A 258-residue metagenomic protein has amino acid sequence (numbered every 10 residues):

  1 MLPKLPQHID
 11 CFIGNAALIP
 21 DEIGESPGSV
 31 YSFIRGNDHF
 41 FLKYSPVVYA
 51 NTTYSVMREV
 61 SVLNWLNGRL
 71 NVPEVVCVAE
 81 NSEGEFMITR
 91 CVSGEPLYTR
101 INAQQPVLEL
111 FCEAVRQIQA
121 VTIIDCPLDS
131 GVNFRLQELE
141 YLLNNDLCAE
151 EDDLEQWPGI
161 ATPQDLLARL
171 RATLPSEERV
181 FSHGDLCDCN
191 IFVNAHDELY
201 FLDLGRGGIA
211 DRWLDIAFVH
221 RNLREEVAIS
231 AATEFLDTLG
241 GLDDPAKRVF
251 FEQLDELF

Functional and structural regions predicted by a protein language model:
L2-C11, Q117-H183: An alpha-helical support segment within catalytic cores of ATP-dependent transferases
F12-D21: Conserved N-terminal boundary motif of the eukaryotic protein kinase catalytic domain
D21-I23, P27-L128, S176: ATP-binding pocket architecture of kinase catalytic cores
P27-R35, F41-L42, D165-L214: Active-site acidic catalytic loop and adjacent metal/ATP-binding pocket of ATP-dependent phosphoryl transfer enzymes
S29, L42, F250-L257: Membrane-proximal envelope and lipid/glycan-remodeling enzymes
Y49, P96, I191, I209 (+1 more regions): Conserved protein kinase catalytic core
N64, H220, E252: A cross-family signal for key residues in well-ordered alpha-helices that form functional helical elements
V132, E178-S182, N194-V249: Active-site Asp-x-Gly
